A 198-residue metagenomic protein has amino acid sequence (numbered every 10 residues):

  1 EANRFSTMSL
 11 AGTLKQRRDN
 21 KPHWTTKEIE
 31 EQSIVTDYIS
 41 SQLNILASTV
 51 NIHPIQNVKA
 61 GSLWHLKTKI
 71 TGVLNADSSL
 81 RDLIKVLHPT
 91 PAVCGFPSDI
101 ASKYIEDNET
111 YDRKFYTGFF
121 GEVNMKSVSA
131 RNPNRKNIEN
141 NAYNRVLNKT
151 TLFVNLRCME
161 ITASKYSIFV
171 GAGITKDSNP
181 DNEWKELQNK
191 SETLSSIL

Functional and structural regions predicted by a protein language model:
E1, R17-N20, N179-P180: Short acidic, glycine/serine/threonine-rich loops at helix termini
E1-T13, T68, V154-Y166: Short beta-strand elements
S6-D107, S127, E192: Contiguous alpha-helical scaffold segments within structured protein domains that host functional hotspots
V73-L198: Conserved hydrophobic core element of enzyme catalytic domains
